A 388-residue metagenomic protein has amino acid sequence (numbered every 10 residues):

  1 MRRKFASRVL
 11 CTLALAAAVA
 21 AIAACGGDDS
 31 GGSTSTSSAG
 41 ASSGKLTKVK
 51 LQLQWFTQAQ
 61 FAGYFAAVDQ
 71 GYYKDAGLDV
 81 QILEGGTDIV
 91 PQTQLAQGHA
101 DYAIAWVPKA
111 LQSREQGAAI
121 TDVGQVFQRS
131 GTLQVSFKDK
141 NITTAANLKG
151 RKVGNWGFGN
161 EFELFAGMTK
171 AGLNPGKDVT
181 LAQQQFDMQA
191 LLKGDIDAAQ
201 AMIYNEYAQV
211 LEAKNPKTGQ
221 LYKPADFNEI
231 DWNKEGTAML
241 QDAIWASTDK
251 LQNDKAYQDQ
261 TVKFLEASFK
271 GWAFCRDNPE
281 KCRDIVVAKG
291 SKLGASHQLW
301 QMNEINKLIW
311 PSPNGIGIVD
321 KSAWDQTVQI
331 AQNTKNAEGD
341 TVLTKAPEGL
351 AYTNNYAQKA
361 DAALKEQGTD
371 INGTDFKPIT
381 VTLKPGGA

Functional and structural regions predicted by a protein language model:
M1-L13: Bacterial N-terminal signal peptides that target proteins for export
A20-A24: C-terminal motif of bacterial Sec signal peptides marking the signal peptidase cleavage site
C25-A39: Bacterial lipoprotein signal-peptidase II cleavage site
A39-K193, D197-Y204, P224, I230-W232: Short, glycine-/small- and polar/acidic-enriched structural segments that line small-molecule recognition paths
P108, K140, F186-Q189, I196-K292: Pocket-lining segment of extracytoplasmic ligand-binding domains
P175-T180, T218-F227, Q258-Q260, S291-I305 (+1 more regions): Short, surface-exposed acidic
D254-D340: Secondary-structure end/capping motifs
D325-A388: Conserved C-terminal helix/tail region of periplasmic/extracytoplasmic solute-binding proteins
